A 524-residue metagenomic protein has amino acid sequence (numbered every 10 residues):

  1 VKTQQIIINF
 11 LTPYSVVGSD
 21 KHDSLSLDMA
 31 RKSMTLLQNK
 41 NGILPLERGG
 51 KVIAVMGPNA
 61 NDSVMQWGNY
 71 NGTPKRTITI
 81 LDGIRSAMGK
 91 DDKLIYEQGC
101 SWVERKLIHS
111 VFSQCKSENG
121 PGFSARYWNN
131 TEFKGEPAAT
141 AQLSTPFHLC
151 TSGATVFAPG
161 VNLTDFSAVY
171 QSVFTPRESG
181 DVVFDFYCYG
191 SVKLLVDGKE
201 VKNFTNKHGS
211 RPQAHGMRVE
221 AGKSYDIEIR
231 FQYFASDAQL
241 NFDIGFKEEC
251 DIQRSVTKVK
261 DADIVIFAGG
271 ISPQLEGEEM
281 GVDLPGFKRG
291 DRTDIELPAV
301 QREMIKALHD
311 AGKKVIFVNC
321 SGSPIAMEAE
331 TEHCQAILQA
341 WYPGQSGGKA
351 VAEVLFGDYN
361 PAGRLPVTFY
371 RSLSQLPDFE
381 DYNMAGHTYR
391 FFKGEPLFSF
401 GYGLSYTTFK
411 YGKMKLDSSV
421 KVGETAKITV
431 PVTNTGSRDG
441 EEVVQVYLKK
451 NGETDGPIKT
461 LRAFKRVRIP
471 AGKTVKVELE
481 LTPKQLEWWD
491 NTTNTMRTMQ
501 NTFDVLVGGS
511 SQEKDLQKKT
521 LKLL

Functional and structural regions predicted by a protein language model:
V1-S15: Long, well-ordered, tryptophan-enriched scaffold segments
V16, S24-L524: C-terminal non-catalytic regions of proteins with extracellular/luminal or membrane-system context
